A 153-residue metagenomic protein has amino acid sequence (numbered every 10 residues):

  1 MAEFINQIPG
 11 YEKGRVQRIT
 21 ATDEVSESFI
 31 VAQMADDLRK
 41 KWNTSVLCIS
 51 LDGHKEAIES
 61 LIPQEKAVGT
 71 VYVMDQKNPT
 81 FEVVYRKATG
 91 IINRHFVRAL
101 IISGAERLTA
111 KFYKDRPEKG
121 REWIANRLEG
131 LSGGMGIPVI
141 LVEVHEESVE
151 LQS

Functional and structural regions predicted by a protein language model:
M1-K66, V73: The Walker A/P-loop phosphate-binding site
F4-Q7, V84-T89, L128: Generic hydrophobic alpha-helical segments
I5, E27, E129-S153: Phosphate-binding/switch region of NTP-binding enzymes
R15-I19, V46, V97-I102, I137-L141: Generic beta-sheet signal
I30-M34, K87, R127: Short, hydrophobic/aromatic alpha-helical segments in well-folded domains
L38-R39, I92, L131-S132: A generic structural signal for well-ordered alpha-helical segments
K41-E118: Conserved inter-motif catalytic segment of the P-loop NTP-binding fold
K114-R127, E150-S153: Substrate-gripping "pore-loop 1 plus following alpha2 helix"
